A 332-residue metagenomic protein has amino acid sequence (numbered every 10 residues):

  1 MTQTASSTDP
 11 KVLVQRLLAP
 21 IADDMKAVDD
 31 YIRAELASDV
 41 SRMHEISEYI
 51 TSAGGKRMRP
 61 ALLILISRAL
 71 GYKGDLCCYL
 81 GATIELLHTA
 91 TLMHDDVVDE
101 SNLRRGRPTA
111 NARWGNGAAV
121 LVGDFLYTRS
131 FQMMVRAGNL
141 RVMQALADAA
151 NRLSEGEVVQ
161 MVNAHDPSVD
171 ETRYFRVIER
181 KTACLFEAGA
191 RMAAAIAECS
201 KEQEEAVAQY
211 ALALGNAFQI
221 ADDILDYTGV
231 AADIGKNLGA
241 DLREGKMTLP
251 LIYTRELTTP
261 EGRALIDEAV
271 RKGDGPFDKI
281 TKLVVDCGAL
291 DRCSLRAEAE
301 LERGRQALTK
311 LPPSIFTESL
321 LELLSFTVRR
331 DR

Functional and structural regions predicted by a protein language model:
M1-R332: All-alpha prenyltransferase/terpene-synthase fold signal
